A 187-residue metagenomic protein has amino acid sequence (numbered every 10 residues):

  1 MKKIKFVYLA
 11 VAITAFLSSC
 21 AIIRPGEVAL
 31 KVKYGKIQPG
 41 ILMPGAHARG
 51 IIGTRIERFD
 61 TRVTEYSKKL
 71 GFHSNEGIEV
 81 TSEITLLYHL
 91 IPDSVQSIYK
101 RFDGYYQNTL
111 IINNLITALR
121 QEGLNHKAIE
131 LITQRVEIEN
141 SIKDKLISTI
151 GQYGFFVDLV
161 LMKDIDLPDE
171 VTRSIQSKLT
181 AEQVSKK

Functional and structural regions predicted by a protein language model:
M1-S18: Sec-dependent bacterial lipoprotein signal peptides
K5-Y8, L167, S174: Generic alpha-helix initiation/capping and coil-helix boundary signal
A21-L124: Hydrophobic membrane-anchoring helix/hairpin
L87, Q107-V171: Amphipathic, coiled-coil-like alpha-helical scaffolding segments used for oligomerization/assembly
E170-K187: Long, charge-rich amphipathic alpha-helical coiled-coil "stalk/tentacle" segments that mediate oligomerization
